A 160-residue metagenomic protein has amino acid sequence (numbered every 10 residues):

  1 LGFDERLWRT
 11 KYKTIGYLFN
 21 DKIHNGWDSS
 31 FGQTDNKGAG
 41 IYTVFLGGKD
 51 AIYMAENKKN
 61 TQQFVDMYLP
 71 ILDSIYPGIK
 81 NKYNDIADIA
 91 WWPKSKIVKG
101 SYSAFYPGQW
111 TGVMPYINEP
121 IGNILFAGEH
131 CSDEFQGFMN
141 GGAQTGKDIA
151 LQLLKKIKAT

Functional and structural regions predicted by a protein language model:
L1-R6: Conserved beta strand-loop-helix elements of the APE1-like EEP
W8-T160: Conserved flavin/dinucleotide-binding core of flavoenzymes
